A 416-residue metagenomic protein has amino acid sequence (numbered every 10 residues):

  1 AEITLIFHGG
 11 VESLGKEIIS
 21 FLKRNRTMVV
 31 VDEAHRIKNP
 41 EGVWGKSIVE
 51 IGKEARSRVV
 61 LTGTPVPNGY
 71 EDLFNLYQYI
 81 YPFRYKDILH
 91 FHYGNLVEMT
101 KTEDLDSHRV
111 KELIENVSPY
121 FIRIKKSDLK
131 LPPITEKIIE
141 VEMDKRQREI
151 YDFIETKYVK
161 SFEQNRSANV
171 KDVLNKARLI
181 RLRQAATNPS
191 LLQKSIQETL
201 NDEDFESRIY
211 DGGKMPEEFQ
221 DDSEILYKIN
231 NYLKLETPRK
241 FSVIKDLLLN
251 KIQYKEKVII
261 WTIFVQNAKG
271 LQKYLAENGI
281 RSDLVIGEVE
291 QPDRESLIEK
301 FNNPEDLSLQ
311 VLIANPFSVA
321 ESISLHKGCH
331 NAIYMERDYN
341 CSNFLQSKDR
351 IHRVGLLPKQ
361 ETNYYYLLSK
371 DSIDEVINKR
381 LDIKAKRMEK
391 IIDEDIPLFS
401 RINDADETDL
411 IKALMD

Functional and structural regions predicted by a protein language model:
A1-W44, E50-K53, I88-D104, K228-I229 (+7 more regions): SF2 helicase/translocase NTPase motor core, specifically the RecA-like lobe 1 inter-motif segment between Walker
G10-E12, T64-Y70, K145-R148, V265-N267 (+4 more regions): Conserved nucleotide-binding/hydrolysis micro-motifs of P-loop NTPases
L14, N68-Y70, A268-G270, V311-H330 (+1 more regions): SF2 helicase motor core recognition
T27-M28, G45-D128, F162-S167, L356-L357 (+1 more regions): Conserved P-loop NTPase motor "coupling/switch" region that bridges the ATPase
E33-I37, G63-P65, F317, E336-D338 (+1 more regions): Conserved Walker B
D72-N75, I323-R337, N363-Y366: A short beta-strand element within the Helicase C-terminal
K130-Q147, N169-L312, F317-V319, I323-S324 (+1 more regions): Conserved Helicase C-terminal RecA-like lobe
Y339-K348, H352-D416: A conserved SF2-helicase RecA2
